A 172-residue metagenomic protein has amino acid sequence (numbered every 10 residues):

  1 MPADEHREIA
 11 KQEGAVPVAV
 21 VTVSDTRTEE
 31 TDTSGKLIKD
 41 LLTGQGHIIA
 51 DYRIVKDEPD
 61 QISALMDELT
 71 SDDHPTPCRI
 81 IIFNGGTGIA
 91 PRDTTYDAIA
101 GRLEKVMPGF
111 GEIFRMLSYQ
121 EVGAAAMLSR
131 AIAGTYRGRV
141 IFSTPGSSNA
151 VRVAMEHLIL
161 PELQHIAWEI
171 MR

Functional and structural regions predicted by a protein language model:
M1-R172: Non-catalytic beta/alpha edge segments that cap or flank active sites
